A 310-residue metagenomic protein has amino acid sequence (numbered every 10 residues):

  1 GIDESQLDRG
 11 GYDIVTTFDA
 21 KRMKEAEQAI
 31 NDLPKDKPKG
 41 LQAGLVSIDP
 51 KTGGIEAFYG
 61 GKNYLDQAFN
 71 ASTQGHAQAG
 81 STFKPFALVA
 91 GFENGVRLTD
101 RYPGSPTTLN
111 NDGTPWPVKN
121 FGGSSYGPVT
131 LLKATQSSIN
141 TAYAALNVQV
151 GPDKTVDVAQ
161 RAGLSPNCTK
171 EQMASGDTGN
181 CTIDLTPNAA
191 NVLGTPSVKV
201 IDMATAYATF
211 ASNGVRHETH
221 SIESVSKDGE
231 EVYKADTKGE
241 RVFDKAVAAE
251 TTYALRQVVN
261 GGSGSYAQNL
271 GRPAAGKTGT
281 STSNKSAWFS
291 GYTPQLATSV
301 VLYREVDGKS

Functional and structural regions predicted by a protein language model:
G1-T16, K24, Q28, K39-L41 (+2 more regions): Non-catalytic structural connector segments
I2-R9, K133, S137, T141-L146 (+1 more regions): Substrate-binding clefts and substrate-entry loops adjacent to catalytic sites of polymer-processing enzymes acting on
S5-R9, K35-L45, T99-R101, N147 (+4 more regions): Surface-exposed patches in mature extracellular/periplasmic domains of secreted proteins
T16-D36, L45-S47, F58, Y64-Q78 (+3 more regions): A penicillin-recognizing enzyme superfamily signal
L41-Q42, L65-F86, L98-G104, V129 (+1 more regions): Short active-site loop at a secondary-structure junction that contains or immediately precedes the catalytic residue(s)
I48-K62, F92-V96, T107, Q136-N140 (+6 more regions): Glycine-rich, acidic and aromatic/proline-enriched surface loops and short helix-turn segments that act as binding
V96-T155, N188-N191, R216, D228-Q257: Conserved catalytic neighborhood of penicillin-recognizing serine enzymes
T114-K119, G151-T205: Mid-domain, small-residue-enriched loop/turn segments at the edges of structured enzyme/sensor domains
